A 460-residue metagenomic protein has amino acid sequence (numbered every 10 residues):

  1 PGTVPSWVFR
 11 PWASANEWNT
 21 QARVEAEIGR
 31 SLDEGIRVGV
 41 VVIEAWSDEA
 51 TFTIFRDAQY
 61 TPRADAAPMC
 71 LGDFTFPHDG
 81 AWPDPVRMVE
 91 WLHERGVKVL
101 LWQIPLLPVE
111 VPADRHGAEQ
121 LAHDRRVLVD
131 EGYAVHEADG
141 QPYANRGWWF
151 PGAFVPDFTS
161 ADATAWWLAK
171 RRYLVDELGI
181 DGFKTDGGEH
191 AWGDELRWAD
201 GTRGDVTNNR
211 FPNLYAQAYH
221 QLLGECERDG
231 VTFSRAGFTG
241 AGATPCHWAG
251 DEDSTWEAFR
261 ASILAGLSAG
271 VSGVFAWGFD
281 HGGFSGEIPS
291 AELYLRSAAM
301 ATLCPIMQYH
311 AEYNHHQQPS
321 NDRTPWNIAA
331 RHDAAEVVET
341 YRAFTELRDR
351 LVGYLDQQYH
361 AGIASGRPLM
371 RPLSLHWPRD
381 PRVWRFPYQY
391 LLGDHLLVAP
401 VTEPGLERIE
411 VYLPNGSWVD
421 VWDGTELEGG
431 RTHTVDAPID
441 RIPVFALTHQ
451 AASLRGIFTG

Functional and structural regions predicted by a protein language model:
P1-L447, L454-I457: Catalytic-domain carbohydrate-binding cleft regions of carbohydrate-active enzymes
